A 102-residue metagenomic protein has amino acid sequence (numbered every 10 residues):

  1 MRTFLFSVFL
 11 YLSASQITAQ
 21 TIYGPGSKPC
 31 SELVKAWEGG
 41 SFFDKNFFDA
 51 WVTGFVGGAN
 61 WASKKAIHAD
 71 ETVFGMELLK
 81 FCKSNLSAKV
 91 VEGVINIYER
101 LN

Functional and structural regions predicted by a protein language model:
T3-S15: Sec-dependent N-terminal signal peptides
S7, I17-Q20, V91-E92: N-terminal soluble segments of membrane proteins
Q20-K80, S84: Short N-proximal segments of mature Sec-exported proteins
D70-F81, A88-N102: Charged interaction scaffolds used for protein-protein
